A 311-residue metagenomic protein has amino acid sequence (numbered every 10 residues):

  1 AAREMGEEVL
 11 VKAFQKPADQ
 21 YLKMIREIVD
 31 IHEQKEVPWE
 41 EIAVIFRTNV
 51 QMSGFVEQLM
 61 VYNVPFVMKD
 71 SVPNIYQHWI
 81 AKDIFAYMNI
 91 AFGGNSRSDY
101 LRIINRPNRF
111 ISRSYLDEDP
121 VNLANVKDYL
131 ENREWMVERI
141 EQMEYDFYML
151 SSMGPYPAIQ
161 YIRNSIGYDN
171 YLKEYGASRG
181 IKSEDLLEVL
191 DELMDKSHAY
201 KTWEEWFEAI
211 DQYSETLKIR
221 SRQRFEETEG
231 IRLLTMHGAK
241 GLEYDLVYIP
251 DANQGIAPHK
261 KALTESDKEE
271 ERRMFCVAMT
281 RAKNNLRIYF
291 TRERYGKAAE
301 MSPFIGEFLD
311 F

Functional and structural regions predicted by a protein language model:
A1, F14-A18, I45-N49, D70 (+5 more regions): Conserved phosphate/pyrophosphate-binding and hydrolysis machinery centered on Walker-type P-loop NTPases, extending
A1-P65, A91-G93, L150-S152: Helicase P-loop NTPase motor core
M5-V9, E229, L242-L246, E270 (+1 more regions): Short glycine-/polar-rich loops that comprise or flank the Walker A/P-loop and associated switch/sensor motifs
E7-L10, V61, V72-P107: Conserved short internal alpha-helix adjacent to the catalytic or cofactor-binding core of large enzyme scaffolds
E131-G238, L242, H259, N285: Accessory C-terminal helicase-associated subdomains
N253-F311: C-terminal accessory regions
